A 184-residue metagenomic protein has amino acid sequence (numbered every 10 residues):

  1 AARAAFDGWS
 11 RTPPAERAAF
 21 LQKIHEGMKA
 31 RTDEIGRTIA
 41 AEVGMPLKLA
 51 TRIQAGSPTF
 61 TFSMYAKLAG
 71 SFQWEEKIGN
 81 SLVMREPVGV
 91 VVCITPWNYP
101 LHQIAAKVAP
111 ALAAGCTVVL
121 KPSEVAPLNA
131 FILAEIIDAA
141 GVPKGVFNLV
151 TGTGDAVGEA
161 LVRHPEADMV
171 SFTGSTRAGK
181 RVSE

Functional and structural regions predicted by a protein language model:
A1, A5-G8, F20, L49 (+4 more regions): Residue-level recognition of specific faces of alpha-helices
A1-A41: Short, structured beta/alpha segment
A2, R17, I39, F62 (+3 more regions): Residue-level signal for inorganic ion chemistry
R3, A40, S63, K67-S71 (+1 more regions): Amphipathic, well-packed alpha-helical segments that form the structural scaffold of globular domains
A19, T38-P46, R52-I53, E75-N80: Short linear capping/connector segments at secondary-structure termini
Q22-T32, L47-F72: Long amphipathic alpha-helix in the N-terminal Rossmann-like dinucleotide-binding domain of NAD(P)-dependent
K29, W74-E184: Rossmann-like NAD(P) dinucleotide-binding subdomain of oxidoreductase/dehydrogenase enzymes
